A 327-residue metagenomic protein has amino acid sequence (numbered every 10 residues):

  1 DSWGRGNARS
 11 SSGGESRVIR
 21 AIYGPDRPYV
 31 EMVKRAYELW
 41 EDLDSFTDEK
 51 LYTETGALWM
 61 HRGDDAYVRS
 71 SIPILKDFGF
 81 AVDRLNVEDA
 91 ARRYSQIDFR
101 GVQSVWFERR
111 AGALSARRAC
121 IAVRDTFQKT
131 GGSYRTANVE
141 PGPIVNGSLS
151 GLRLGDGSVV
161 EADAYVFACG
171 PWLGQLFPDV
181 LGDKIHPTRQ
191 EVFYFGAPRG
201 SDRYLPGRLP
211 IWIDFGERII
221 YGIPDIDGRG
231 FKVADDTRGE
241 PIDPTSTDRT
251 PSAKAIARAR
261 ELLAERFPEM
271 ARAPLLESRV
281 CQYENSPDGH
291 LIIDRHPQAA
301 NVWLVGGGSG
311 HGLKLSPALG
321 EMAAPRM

Functional and structural regions predicted by a protein language model:
D1-S12: Glycine-rich FAD pyrophosphate-binding loop
S16-R93, V102, I219: Dinucleotide-binding Rossmann-like beta1-alpha1 core, especially the glycine-rich loop that anchors the ADP
G24, A111, V302-S316: Glycine-rich phosphate/pyrophosphate-binding beta-alpha loops
E31, W59-Y67, W106-D125, D248-A255: Short beta-strand to alpha-helix junction loop
D48-E54, V160, A164-N301: Active-site substrate-recognition segment that forms the wall of the catalytic cavity or substrate channel
N86-V87, R135-N138, E277: Short loop/edge segments at beta-strand edges and connector loops that shape dinucleotide/nucleotide cofactor-binding
F107-A164: Helical element adjacent to the flavin cofactor pocket in flavoenzyme catalytic cores
P317-M327: Internal hydrophobic alpha-helix adjacent to the cofactor/substrate pocket in enzyme cavities
